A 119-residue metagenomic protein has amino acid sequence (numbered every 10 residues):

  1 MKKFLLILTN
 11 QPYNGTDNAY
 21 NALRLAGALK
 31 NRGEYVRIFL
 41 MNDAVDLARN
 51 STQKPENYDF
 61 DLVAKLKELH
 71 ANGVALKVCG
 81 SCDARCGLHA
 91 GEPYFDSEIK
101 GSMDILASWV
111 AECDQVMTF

Functional and structural regions predicted by a protein language model:
F4-Y20, A48-Q53: Short, glycine-rich nucleotide/cofactor-binding loops
N18-R32, I38: Histidine-anchored nucleotide/phosphate-binding helix
A26, V36-M41, L76-G80: Short internal beta-strands
A26, V63-K67, L106-A107: Short amphipathic alpha-helical segments and helix-helix/interface helices
K30, H70, V110-A111: Anion (oxyanion) recognition and catalysis
V45-A48, R85-C86: Short, active-site-adjacent cap segments at secondary-structure transitions
K54-C82: A glycine-rich helix N-cap at a beta->alpha junction
C86-E112, M117: C-terminal structural segments of small proteins and small subunits
